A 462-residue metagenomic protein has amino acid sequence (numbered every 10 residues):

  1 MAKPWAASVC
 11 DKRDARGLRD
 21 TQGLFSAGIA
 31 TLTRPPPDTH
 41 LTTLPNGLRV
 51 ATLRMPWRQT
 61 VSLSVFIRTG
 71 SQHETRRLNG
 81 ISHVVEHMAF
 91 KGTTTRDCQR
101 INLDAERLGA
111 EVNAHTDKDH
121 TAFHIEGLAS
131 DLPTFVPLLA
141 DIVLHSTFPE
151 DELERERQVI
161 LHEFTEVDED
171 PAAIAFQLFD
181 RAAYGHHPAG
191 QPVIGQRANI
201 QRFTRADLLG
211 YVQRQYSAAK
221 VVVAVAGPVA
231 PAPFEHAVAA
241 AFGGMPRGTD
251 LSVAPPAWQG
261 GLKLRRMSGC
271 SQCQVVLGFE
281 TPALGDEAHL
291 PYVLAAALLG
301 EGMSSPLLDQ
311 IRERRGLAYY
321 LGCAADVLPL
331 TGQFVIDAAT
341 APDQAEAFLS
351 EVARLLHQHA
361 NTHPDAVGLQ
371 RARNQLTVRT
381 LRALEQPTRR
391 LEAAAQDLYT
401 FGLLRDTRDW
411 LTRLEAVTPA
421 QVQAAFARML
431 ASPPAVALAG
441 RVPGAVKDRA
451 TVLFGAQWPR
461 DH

Functional and structural regions predicted by a protein language model:
W5-V9, G17-G28, T39, T43 (+6 more regions): Charge-rich, well-structured scaffold segments of protease-associated domains
L24-T60: N- or domain-start disorder-to-order transition segments that initiate the globular core
G47, R54-A105, S271, E287-L299 (+1 more regions): Active/ligand-binding-proximal structured segments within catalytic/core domains that scaffold catalytic residues
S62-S64, V276, V335: Short hydrophobic beta-strand segments that form the core of ligand-binding sensory/regulatory domains
L262: Active-site glycine/GP-rich loop and adjacent strand/helix microenvironment that borders small-molecule binding pockets
C270-G278: Acidic, glycine-rich loop-and-beta core segments that form the ion-binding/anion-interacting portion of active sites
